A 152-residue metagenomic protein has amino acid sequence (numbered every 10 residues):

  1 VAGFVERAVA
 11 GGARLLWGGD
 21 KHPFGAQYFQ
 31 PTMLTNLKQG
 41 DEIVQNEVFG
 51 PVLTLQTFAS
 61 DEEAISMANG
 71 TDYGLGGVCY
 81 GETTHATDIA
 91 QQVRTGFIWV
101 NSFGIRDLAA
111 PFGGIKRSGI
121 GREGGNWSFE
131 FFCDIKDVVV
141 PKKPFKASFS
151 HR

Functional and structural regions predicted by a protein language model:
V1-G3, G11: Inter-domain linker/hinge segments that demarcate the starts of reverse transcriptase and RNase H-type modules
G12-K21: Short secondary-structure junctions
K21, Y28-R152: Conserved C-terminal structural/oligomerization subdomain of aldehyde/semialdehyde dehydrogenase
